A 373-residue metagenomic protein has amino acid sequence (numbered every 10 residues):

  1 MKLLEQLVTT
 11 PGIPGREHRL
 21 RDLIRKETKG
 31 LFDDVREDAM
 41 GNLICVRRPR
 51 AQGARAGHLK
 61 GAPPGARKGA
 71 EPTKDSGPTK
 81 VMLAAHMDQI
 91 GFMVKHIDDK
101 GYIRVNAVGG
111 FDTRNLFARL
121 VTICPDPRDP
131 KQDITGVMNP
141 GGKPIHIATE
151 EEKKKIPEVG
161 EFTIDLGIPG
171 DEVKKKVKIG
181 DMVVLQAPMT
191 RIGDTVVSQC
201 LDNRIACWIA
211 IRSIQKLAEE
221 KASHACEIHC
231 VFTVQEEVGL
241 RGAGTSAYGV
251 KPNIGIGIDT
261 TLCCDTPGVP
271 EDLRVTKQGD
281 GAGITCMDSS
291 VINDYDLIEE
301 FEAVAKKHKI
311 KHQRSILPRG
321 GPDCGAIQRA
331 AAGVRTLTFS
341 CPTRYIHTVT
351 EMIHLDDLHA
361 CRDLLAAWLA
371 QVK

Functional and structural regions predicted by a protein language model:
M1-K373: N-terminal hydrophobic/helix-forming segments and targeting peptides
